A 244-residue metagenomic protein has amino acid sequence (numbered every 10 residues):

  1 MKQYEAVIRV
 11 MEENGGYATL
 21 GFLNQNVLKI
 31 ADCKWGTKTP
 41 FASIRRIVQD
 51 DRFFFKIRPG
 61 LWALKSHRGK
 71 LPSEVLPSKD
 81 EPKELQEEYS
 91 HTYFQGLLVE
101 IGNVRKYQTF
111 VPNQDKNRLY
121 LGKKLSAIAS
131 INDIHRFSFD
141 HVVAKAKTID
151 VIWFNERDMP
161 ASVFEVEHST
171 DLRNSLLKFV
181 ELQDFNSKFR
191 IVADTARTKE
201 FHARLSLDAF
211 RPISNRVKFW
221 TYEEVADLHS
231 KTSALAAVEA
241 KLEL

Functional and structural regions predicted by a protein language model:
M1-Y4, G21, I30-K79: Charged low-complexity interaction tracts in eukaryotic proteins
Y4-M11: Hydrophobic residues on short alpha-helical segments
E12-T19: Short capping segments at the starts of secondary-structure elements
E81-E87, N103, V111-D158, K231-A240: Active-site metal-binding core of divalent-cation-utilizing nuclease and nuclease-like domains
F94-E100, V104: Long, charge-rich, low-complexity intrinsically disordered regions
A129, H135-I149, F154-E223: Catalytic cores of nucleic-acid endonucleases
R216-L244: C-terminal helix of von Willebrand factor
